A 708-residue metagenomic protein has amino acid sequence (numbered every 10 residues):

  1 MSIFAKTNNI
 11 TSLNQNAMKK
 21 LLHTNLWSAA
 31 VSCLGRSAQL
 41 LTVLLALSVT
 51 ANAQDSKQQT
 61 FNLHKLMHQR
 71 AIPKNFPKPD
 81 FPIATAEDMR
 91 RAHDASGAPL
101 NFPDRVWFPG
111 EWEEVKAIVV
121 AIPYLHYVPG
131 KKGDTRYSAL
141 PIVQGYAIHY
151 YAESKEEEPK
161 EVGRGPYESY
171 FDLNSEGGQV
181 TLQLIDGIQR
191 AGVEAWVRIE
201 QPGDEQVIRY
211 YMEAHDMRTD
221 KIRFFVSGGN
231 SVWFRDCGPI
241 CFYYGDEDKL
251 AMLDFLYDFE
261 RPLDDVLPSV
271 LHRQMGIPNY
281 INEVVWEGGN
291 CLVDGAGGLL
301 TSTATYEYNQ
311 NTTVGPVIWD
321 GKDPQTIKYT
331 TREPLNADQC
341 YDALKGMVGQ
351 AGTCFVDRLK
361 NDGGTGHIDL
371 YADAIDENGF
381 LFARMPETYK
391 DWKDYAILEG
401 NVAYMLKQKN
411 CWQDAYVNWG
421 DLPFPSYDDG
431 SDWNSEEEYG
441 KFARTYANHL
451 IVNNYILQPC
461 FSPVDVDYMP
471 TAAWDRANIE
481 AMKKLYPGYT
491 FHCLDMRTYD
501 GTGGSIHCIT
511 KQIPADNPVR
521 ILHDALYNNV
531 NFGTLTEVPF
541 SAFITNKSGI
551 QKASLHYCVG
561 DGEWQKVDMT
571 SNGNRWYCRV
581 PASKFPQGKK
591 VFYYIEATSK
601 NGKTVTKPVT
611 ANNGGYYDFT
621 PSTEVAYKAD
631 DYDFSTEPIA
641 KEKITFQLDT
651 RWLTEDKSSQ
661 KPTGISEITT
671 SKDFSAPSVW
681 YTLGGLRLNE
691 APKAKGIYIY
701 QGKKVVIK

Functional and structural regions predicted by a protein language model:
M1-L34: N-terminal secretory signal peptides that target proteins for export/translocation
A5, I697-K708: C-terminal tail/sorting-segment detector
M18, A53, T663-I668, G684-G685 (+1 more regions): Terminal processing/anchoring signals of secreted or surface-associated proteins and related intramolecular
G35-S48: Bacterial N-terminal signal peptides
Q54-R520, F543, I644-L653: The feature marks the mature, well-folded catalytic cores of soluble enzymes
I513-K661: Glycan-association/targeting regions that enable binding to alpha-glucans and other polysaccharides
K589-V591, A694-Y698: A glycine-anchored, Pro-Gly-centered beta-turn/N-cap motif
T654-T682: Residue-level detector of functionally pivotal "anchor" positions at catalytic/ligand-binding pockets or at interdomain
